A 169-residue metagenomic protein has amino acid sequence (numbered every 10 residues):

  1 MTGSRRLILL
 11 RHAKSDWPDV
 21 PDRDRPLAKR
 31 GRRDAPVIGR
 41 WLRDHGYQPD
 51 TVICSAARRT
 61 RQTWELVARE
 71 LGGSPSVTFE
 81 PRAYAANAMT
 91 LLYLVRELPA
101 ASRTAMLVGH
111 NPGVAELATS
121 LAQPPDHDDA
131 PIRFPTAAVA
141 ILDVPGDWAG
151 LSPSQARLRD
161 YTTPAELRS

Functional and structural regions predicted by a protein language model:
T2-R82, A86, D126-H127, F134 (+1 more regions): Active-site-proximal alpha-helix that buttresses catalytic centers in soluble enzyme cores
L7, T104-M106, V139: Residue-level preference for the first positions of well-ordered beta-strands
K14, A57-R59, P112, G146 (+1 more regions): Short, glycine/serine-rich, charged loops/turns that create anion-binding and catalytic segments at active sites
H45-Y47, L98-R103: Glycine-rich phosphate-binding loop signature in dinucleotide/nucleotide-binding domains
A83-A100: Short phosphate-binding loop-to-helix
R103-L121: A glycine-rich beta-strand to alpha-helix segment that forms a phosphate/ribose-binding loop at ligand/cofactor sites
P125-Y161: Domain-level recognition of soluble alpha/beta enzyme cores, biased toward histidine phosphatases/phosphomutases
Y161-S169: Short, cationic low-complexity segments
